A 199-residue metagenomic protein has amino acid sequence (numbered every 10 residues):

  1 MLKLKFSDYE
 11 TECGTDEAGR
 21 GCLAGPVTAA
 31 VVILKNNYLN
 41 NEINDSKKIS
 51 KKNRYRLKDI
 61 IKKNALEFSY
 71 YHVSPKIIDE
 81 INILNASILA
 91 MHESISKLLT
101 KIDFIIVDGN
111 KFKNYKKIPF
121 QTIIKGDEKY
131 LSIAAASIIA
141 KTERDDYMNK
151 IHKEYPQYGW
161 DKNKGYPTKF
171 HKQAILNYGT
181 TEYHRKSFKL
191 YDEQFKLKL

Functional and structural regions predicted by a protein language model:
M1-L199: RNase H-like, Mg2+-dependent phosphodiesterase core, and more generally RNA phosphate-backbone-engaging helix-loop
